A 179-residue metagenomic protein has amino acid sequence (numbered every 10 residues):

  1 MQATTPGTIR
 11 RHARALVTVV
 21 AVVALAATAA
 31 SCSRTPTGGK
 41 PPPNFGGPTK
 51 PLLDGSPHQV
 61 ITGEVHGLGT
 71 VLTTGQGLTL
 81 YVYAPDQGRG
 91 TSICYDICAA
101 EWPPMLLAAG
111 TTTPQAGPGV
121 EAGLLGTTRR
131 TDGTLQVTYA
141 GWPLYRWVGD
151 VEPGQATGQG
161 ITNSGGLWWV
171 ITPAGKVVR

Functional and structural regions predicted by a protein language model:
T4-V20: Bacterial N-terminal signal peptides that target proteins for export
A27-S31: C-terminal motif of bacterial Sec signal peptides marking the signal peptidase cleavage site
S33-P36: Bacterial signal peptide processing site
G38-V65: N-terminal low-complexity, Pro/Thr/Ser-rich intrinsically disordered segments that act as propeptides or flexible
G46-K50, S92-G126, G166-R179: A low-complexity, Ser/Thr/Gly/Pro-enriched, surface-exposed linker/loop concept that marks segments flanking
V60-T79, R129-W142: Short, low-complexity cationic-aromatic patches
P85-G88, G110-T111, V148-E152: Acidic glycine-/aspartate-rich tracts in secreted/extracellular proteins
V120-A174: Extracytosolic low-complexity repeat regions of secreted or lipid-anchored proteins
